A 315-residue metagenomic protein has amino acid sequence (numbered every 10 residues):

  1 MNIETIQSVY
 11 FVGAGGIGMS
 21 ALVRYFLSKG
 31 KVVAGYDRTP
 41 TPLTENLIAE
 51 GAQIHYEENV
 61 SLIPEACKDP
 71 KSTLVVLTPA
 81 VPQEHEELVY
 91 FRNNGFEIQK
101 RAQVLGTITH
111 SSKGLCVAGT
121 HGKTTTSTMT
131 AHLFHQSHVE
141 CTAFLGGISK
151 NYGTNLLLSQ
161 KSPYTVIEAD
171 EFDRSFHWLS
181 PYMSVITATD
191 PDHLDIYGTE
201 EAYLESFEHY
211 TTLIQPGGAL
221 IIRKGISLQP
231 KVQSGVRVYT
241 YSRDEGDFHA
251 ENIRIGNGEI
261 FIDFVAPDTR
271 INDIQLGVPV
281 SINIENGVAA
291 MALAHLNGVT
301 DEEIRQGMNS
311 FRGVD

Functional and structural regions predicted by a protein language model:
M1-K100, V104, A219, H249-N252 (+3 more regions): N-terminal leader/targeting and accessory segments in enzymes
E4-Q7, V12, A66-D69, T73 (+2 more regions): Adenine nucleotide phosphate-binding catalytic loops in nucleotide-utilizing enzymes
G16-M19, S127, I284-G287: Short alpha-helical patches at coil-to-helix transitions and adjacent helical residues in well-structured domains
Y25-S28, I48, L62-C67, P79-K224 (+3 more regions): Phosphate-binding loop of NTP-binding sites
D37, E58, A102, L145 (+3 more regions): Residues at the C-termini of beta-strands that transition into short coil/loop
P42, H55, K100, G147 (+10 more regions): Residue-level signal for pocket-adjacent positions within structured domains
T44, G51, G153-N155, R174 (+3 more regions): Short, acidic/polar N-cap/turn motifs at the starts of alpha helices
L74-V76, G114-C116, Q275: Short aromatic/hydrophobic contact patches that present stacked aromatics for nucleic-acid/ligand binding
